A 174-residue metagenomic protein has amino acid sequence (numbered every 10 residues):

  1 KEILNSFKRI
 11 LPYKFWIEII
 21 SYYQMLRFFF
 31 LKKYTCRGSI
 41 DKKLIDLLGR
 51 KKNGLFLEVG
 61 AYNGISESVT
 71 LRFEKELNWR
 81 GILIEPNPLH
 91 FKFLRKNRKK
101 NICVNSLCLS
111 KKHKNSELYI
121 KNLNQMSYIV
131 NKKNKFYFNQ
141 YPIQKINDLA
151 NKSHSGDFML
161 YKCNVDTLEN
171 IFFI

Functional and structural regions predicted by a protein language model:
K1-I174: Phosphate/nucleotide-binding beta-alpha loop and adjacent structural elements of enzyme active sites
